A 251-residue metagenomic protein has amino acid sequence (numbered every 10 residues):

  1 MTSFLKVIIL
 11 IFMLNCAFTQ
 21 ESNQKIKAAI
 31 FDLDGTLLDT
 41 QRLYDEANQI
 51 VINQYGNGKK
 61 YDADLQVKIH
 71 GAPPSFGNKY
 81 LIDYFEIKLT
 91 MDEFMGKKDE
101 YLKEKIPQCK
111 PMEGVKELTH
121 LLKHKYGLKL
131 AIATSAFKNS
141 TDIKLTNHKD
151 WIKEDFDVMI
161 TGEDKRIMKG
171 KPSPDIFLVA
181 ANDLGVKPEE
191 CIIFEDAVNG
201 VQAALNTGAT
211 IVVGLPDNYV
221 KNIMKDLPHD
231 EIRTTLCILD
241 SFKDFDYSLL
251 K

Functional and structural regions predicted by a protein language model:
T2-L10: Sec-dependent signal peptide recognition, specifically the positively charged N-region followed immediately by
I11-F18: Hydrophobic h-region of N-terminal signal peptides that target proteins for export in Gram-negative bacteria
F18, S22-I26, H120, F137-K251: Asp-based, Mg2+/Mn2+-dependent phosphohydrolase catalytic module
N23-H120, H124: N-terminal helical cap/lid subdomain that shapes the substrate entry/recognition surface in HAD-like hydrolases
T36, T134-A136: Conserved phosphate-coupling serine/threonine residues in phosphotransfer and NTP-handling enzymes
L37, P111, L130, I193-F194: Conserved SAM-binding loop
L43, A72-P73, K110-G114, A136 (+3 more regions): Short beta->alpha linker loops
K123, L128-L130, F177: Short, conserved structural micro-motifs that define repeat-unit consensus positions and nucleotide-binding loops
